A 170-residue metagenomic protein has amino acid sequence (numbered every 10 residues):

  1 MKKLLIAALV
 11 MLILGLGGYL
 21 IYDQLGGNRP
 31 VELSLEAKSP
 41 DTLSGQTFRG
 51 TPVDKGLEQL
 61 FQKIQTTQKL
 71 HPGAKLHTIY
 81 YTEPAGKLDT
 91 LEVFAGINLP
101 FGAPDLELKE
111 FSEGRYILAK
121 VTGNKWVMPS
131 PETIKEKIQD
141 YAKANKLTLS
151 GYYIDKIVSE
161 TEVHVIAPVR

Functional and structural regions predicted by a protein language model:
K2-R170: A solvent-exposed interaction/effector surface
